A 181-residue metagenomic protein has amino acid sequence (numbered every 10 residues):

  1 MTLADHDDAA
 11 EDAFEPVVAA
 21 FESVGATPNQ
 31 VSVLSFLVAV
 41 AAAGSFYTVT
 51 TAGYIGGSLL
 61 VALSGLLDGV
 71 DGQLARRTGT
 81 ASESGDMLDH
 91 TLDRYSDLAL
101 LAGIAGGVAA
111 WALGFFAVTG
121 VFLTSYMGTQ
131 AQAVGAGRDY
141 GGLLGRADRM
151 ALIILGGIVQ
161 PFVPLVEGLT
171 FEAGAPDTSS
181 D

Functional and structural regions predicted by a protein language model:
T2-S58, G65, L100-G137, G141-D181: Hydrophobic alpha-helical transmembrane segments
E11, E15, D71-A75, G79-L92 (+1 more regions): Juxtamembrane helix-capping/reentrant segments at transmembrane boundaries
A62-G65, T80: Alpha-helical transmembrane segments and their immediate juxtamembrane flanks in integral membrane proteins
D71-L74, L92, S96-L100, D148-L152: Hydrophobic side chains within alpha-helical segments
D86-D97, I104, G114-F115: Helix-loop-helix junctions within the multi-pass membrane cores of secondary transporters/permeases
